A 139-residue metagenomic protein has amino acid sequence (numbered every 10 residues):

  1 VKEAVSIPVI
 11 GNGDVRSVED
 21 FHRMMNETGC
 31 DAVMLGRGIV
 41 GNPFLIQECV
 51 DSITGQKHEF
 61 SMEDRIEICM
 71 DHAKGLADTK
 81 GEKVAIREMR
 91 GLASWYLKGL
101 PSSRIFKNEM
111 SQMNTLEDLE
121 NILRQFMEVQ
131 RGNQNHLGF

Functional and structural regions predicted by a protein language model:
K2-G11, V15-F139: Alpha/beta catalytic cores of nucleotide-metabolism and tRNA/nucleoside-modifying enzymes
